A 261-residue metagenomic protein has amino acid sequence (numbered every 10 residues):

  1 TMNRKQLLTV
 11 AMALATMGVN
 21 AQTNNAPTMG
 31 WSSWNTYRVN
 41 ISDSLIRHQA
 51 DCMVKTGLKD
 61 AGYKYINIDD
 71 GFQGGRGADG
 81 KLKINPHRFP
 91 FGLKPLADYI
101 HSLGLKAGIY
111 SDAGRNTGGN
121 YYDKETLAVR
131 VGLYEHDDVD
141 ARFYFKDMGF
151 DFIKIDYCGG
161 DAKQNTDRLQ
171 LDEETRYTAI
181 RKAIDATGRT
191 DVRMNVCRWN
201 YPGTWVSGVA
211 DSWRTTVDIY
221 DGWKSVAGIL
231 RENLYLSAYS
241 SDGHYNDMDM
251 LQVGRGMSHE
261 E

Functional and structural regions predicted by a protein language model:
T1-Q22: Bacterial Sec-dependent N-terminal signal peptides
A21-T28, D98: N-terminal carbohydrate-binding accessory modules
P27-S33, G62-D69, K106-S111, D151-D156 (+4 more regions): Structural recognition of the beta-strand scaffold that forms the well-ordered cores of secreted hydrolase catalytic
S33-I41, K83-P86, N165-L169: Second-shell loop/turn segments in exported
Q49, M53-T166: Aromatic-lined carbohydrate-binding/catalytic grooves of carbohydrate-active enzymes
D151-I153, C158-V192, V196-W199: Extracytoplasmic, non-cytosolic globular domains
V192-E261: Glycan-recognition surfaces
